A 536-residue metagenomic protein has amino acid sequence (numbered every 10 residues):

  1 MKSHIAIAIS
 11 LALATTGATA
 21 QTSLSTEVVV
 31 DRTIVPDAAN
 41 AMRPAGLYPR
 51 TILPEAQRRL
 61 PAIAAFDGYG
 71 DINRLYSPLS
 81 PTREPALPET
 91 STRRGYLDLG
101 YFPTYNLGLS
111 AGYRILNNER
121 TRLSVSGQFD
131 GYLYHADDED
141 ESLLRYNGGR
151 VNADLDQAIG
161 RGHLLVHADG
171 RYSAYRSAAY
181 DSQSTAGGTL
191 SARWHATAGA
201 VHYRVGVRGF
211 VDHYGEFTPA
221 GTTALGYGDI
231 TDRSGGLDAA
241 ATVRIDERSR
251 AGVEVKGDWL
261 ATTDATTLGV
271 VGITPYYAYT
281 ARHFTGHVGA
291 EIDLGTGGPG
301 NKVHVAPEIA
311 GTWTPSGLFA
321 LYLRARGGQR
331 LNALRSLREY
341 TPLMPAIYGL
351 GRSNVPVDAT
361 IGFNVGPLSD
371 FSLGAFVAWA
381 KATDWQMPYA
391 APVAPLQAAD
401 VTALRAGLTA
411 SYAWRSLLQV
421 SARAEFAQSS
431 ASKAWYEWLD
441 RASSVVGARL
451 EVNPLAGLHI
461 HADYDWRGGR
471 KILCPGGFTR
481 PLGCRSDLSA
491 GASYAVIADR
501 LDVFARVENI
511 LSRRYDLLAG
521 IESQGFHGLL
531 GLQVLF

Functional and structural regions predicted by a protein language model:
S23, Y494-F504, Q524-F536: Outer-membrane beta-barrel "beta-signal"
S77-P81, P88-D138, L143-V151, R161-G162: Outer-membrane beta-barrel translocator/receptor signature
S91-R93, Y105-L107, R145-G149, S182-G188 (+9 more regions): Residues that define the transmembrane beta-barrel architecture of outer-membrane proteins
Y101-P103, F129-L133, I159, G170-R176 (+16 more regions): Transmembrane beta-strands of outer-membrane beta-barrel pores
A111-I115, V151-Q157, G188-A196, L237-V243 (+11 more regions): Residues on the lipid-exposed face of transmembrane beta-strands in outer-membrane beta-barrel proteins
E119-S124, R161-V166, T197-V205, I245-V253 (+6 more regions): Repeated loop/turn-to-beta-strand initiation elements of outer-membrane beta-barrel proteins
Y132-N152, H167-H202, R208-S234: Flexible loop and strand-edge segments within Gram-negative outer membrane beta-barrel domains
R335-R352, K381-T402, A427-R449, H461-A495 (+1 more regions): Outer-membrane beta-barrel domain signature, especially the mid-to-C-terminal portions of large Gram-negative OMP
